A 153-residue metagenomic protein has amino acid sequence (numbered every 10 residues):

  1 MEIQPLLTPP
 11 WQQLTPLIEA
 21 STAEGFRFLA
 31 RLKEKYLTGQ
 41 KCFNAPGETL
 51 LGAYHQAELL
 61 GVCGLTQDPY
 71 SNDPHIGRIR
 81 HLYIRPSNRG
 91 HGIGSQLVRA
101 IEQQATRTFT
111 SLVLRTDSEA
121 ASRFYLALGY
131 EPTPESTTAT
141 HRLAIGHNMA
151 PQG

Functional and structural regions predicted by a protein language model:
M1-L37, Q152-G153: Short amphipathic alpha-helix that is part of the acyltransferase structural core
S21, C63-T66, F109, E135-A139: Membrane-topology and secretion signals of cell-surface/extracellular proteins
Q40-G52, R78: A short helix-loop-beta-strand connector motif used in the catalytic cores of GNAT acetyltransferases and, in some
G52, E58-D68, R78, Y83: Conserved beta-strand in the GNAT
D73, G94-V98, E119-A121, T138-A144: Short glycine/proline-centered loop/turn elements that form peptide/ligand docking sites
H81-I84, G90-Q103, A127: Conserved acetyl-CoA-binding loop-helix of GNAT-fold acetyltransferases
A105-D117: Conserved GNAT acetyl-CoA-binding A-motif
V113-R115, L126, E131-H147: Conserved catalytic-core motifs of GNAT/GCN5-like acyltransferases
